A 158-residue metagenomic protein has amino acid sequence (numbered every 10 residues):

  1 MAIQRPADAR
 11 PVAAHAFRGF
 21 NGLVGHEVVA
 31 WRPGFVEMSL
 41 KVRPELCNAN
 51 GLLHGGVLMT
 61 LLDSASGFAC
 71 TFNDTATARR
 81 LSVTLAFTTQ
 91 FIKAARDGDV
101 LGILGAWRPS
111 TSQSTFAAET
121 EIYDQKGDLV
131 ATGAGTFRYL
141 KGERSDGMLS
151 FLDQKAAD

Functional and structural regions predicted by a protein language model:
M1-I103, W107-D158: Terminal targeting signals and extreme-terminal segments of soluble enzymes
